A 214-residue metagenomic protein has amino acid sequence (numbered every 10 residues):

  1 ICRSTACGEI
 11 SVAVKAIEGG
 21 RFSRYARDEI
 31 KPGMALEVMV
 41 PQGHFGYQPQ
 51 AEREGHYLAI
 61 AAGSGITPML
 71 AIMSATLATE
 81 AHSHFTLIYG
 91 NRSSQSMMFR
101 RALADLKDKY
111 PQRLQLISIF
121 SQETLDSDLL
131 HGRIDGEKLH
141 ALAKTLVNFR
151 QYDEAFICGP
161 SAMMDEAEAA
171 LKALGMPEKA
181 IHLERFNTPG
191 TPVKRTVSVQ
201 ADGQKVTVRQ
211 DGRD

Functional and structural regions predicted by a protein language model:
I1-A35, M39, E52-G55, S83 (+3 more regions): Ferredoxin-reductase
E9, E54-Y57, L77-F85, K107 (+1 more regions): A short alpha->loop->secondary-structure connector
S11, E37, L58, H84-I88 (+3 more regions): A structural signal for isolated positions on well-ordered beta-strands in alpha/beta enzyme cores
V40-F45: Short, charged beta-turn/beta-strand-edge "cap" motif at the junction between a beta-strand and an adjacent loop
Q50-Y57, F149-Y152: Short helix-loop-beta connector
Y57-T67: Short, glycine-rich nucleotide/cofactor-binding loops
I66-A78: Histidine-anchored nucleotide/phosphate-binding helix
Q95-D214: Reductase modules of NAD(P)H-dependent flavoproteins
